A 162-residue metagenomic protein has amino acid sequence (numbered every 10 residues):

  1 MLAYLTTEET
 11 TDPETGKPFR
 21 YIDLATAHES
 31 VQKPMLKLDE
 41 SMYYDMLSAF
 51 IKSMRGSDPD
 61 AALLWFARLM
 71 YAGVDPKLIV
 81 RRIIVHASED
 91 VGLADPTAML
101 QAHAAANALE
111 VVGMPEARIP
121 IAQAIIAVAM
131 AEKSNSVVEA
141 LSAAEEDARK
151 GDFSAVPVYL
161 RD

Functional and structural regions predicted by a protein language model:
M1-T11, A25-E29, S48-K52, L63-R68 (+1 more regions): C-terminal helical "lid" of AAA+/P-loop NTPase domains
T7-R20, L36-D39, D90-T97, E110-E116: Conserved C-terminal "switch" segment of AAA+ ATPases
T15-K52, A140-D162: N-terminal cationic and glycine-rich segments that engage phosphates or anionic surfaces
G56-D162: Terminal-proximal interaction/regulatory segments of ATP-powered molecular machines
